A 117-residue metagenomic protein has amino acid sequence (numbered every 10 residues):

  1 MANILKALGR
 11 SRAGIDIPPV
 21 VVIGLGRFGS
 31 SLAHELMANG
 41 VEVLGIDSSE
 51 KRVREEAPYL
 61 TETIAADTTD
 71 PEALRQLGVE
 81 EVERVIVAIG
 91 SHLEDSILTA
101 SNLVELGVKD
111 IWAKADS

Functional and structural regions predicted by a protein language model:
M1-S117: Cytosolic regulatory regions of ion transport systems
